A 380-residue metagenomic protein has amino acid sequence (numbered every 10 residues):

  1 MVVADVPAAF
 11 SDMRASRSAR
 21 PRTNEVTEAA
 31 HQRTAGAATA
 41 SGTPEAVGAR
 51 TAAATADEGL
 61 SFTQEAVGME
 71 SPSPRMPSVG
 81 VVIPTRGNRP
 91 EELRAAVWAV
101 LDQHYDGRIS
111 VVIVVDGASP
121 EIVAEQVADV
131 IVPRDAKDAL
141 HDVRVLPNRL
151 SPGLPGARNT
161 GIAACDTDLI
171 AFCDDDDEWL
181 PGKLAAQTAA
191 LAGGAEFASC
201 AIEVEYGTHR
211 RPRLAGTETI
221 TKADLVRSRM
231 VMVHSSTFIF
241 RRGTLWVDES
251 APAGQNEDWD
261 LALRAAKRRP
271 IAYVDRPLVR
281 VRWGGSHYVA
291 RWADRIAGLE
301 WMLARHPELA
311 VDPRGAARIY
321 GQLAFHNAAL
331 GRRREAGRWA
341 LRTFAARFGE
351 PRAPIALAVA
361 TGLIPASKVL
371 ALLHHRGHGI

Functional and structural regions predicted by a protein language model:
R14, A53-D57, F62, V67-M69 (+4 more regions): Membrane-interface aromatic/basic loop that binds lipid-linked glycans or pyrophosphate carriers, typified by
W98-R108: Short, acidic, metal-binding catalytic loop of nucleotide-sugar glycosyltransferases
V115-D129, L150, D174: A conserved acidic beta->alpha catalytic loop
K137-D142, L184-L245, W292: Flexible acidic/His/Gly-enriched loops in nucleotide-sugar-dependent glycosyltransferase catalytic domains
P147-C165: Glycine-rich, basic loop-to-helix element that forms the pyrophosphate-binding segment of sugar-nucleotide handling
I170: Short aromatic/hydrophobic "clamp" motif used to bind/position activated sugar donors
T217-R295: Conserved nucleotide-sugar donor-binding catalytic segment
P277, V281-G284, V289-G315, R333-A345: Catalytic core of nucleotide-sugar-dependent glycosyltransferases
